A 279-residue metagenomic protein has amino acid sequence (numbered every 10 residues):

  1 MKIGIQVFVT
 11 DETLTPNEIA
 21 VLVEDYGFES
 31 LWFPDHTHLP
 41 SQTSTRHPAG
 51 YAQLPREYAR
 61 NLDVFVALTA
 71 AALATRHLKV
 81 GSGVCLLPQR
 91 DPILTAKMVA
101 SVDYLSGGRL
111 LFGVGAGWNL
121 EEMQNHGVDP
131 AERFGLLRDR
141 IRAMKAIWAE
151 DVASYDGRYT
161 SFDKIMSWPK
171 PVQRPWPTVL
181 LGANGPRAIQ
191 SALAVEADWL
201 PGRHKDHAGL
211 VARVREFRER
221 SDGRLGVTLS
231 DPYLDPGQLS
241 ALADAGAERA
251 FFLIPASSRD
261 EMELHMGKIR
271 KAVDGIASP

Functional and structural regions predicted by a protein language model:
M1-P279: Active-site-adjacent structural elements that line small-molecule/cofactor binding pockets in enzymes
